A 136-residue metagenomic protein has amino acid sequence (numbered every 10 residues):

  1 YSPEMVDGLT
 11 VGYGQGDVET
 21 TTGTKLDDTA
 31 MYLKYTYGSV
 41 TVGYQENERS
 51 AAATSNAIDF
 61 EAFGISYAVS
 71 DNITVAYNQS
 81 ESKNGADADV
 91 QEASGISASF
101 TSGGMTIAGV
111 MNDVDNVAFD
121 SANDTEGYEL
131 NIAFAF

Functional and structural regions predicted by a protein language model:
Y1-F136: Outer-membrane beta-barrel proteins
